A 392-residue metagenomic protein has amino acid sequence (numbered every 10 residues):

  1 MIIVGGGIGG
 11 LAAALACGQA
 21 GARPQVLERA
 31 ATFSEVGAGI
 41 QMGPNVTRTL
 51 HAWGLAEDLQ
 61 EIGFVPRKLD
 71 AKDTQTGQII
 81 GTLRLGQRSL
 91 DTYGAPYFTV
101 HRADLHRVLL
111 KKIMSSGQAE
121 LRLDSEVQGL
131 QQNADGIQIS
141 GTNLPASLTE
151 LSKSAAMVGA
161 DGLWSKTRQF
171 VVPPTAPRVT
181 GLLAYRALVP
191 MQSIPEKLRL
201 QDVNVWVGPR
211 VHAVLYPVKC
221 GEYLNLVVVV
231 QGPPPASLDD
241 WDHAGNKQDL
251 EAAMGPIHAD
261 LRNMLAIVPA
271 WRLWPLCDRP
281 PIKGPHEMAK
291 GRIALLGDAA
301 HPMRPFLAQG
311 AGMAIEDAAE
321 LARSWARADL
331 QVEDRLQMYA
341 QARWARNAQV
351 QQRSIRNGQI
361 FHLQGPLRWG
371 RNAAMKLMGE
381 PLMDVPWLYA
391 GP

Functional and structural regions predicted by a protein language model:
M1, G18, G43-P190, P234-A253 (+1 more regions): Conserved N-terminal helical subregion
I2-A31, V158-G159, L215, D249-L250 (+1 more regions): Conserved mid-domain beta->alpha element of the FAD-binding
E57, M191-R199, P235, D260 (+1 more regions): Short helix-loop capping/hinge motifs at secondary-structure junctions, enriched in acidic/polar residues
W164-S165, A184-R186, V211-V214, A300-H301: Histidine-centered metal-chelating micro-motifs
Q201-A236, H243-K247, E251-G255, L276: Active-site substrate-recognition segment that forms the wall of the catalytic cavity or substrate channel
D239-R272, V332, A340-Q341: Flavin-binding catalytic cores
Q352, R356-P392: Alpha-helical membrane-targeting segments
